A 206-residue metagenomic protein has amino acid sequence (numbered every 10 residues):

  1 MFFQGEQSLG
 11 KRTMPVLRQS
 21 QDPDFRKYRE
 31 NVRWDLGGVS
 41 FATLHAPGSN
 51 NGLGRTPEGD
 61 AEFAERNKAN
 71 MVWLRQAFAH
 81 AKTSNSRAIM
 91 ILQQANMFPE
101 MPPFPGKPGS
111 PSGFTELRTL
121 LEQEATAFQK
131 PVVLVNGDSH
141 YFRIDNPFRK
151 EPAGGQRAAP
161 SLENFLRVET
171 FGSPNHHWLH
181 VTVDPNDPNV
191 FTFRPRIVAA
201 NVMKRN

Functional and structural regions predicted by a protein language model:
M1-A69, W73, R149-T182: Extended active-site neighborhood of metal-dependent phosphoesterases/phosphodiesterases
P15-F25, P131-Y141, V181-V190: Noncatalytic linker/hinge segments flanking ATPase motor cores
A42, P57-F148: His/acidic metal-ligating clusters that form di-metal
A61, G109-P111, A153-Q156, N186-V190 (+1 more regions): Short, low-complexity, polar/charged sequence segments that are solvent-exposed and flexible
S84, P174-H176, P188: A cross-taxa feature marking solvent-exposed loop/turn segments within ectodomains of secreted and single-pass membrane
L179-N206: A short C-terminal boundary segment appended to hydrolase-like catalytic domains
